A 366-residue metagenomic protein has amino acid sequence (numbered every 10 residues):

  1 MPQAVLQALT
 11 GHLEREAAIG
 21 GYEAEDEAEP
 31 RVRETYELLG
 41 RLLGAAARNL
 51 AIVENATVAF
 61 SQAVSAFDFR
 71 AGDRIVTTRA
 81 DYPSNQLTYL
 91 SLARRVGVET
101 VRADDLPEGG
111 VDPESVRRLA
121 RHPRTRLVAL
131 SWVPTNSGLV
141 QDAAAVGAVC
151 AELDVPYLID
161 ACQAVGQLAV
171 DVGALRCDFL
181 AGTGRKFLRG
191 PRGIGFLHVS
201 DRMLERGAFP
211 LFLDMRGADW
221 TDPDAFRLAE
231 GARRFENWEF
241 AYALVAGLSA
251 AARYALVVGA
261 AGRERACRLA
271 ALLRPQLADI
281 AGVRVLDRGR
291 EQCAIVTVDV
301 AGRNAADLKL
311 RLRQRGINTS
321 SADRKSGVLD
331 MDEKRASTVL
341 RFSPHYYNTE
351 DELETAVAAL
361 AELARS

Functional and structural regions predicted by a protein language model:
M1-S366: Pyridoxal 5′-phosphate
